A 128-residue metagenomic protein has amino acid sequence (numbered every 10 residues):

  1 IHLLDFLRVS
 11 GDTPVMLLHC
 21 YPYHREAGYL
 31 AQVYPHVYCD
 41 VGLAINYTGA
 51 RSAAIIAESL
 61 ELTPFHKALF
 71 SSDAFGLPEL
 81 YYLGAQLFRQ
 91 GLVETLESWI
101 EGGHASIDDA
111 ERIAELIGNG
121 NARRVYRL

Functional and structural regions predicted by a protein language model:
I1-S71, N121: Catalytic pocket-lining loop regions of alpha/beta-barrel enzymes, especially the amidohydrolase/enolase/GH5 lineages
F65-K67, Y82-L128: Mid-to-C-terminal alpha-helical segments outside catalytic/metal-binding sites
L77-Y81: Short active-site-adjacent structural elements
